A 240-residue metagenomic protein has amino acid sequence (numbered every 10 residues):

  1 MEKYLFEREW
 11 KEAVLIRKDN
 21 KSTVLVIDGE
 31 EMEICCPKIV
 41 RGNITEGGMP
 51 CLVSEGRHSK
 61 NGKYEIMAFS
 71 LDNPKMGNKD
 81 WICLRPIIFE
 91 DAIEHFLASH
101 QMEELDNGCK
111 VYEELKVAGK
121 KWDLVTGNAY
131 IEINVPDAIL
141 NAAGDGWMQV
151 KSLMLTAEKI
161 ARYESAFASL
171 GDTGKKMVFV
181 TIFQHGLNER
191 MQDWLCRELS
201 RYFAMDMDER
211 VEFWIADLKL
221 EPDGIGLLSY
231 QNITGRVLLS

Functional and structural regions predicted by a protein language model:
M1-E7, K11-R17, V24-V26, S152-S165 (+1 more regions): Non-catalytic C-terminal interaction segments of nucleic acid-processing enzymes
Y4, I16-K18, S22, I39-R41 (+1 more regions): Single-stranded nucleic-acid-binding OB-fold domains
E31-C35: A short macromolecule-binding patch
K38-L52: Short nucleic-acid-contacting surface segments enriched for D/E, G, S/T with interspersed K/R
G56, E65, D91, H95: Cell wall/extracellular polymer interaction/catalysis modules
R57-D80: OB-fold/S1-family single-stranded nucleic acid-binding modules
M76, D80-I87, E94, E103-I139 (+2 more regions): Active-site metal-binding core of divalent-cation-utilizing nuclease and nuclease-like domains
N128-M154, G186-E189: Short beta-strand-loop-alpha-helix junction that forms the active-site gateway of nucleic-acid-processing nucleases
